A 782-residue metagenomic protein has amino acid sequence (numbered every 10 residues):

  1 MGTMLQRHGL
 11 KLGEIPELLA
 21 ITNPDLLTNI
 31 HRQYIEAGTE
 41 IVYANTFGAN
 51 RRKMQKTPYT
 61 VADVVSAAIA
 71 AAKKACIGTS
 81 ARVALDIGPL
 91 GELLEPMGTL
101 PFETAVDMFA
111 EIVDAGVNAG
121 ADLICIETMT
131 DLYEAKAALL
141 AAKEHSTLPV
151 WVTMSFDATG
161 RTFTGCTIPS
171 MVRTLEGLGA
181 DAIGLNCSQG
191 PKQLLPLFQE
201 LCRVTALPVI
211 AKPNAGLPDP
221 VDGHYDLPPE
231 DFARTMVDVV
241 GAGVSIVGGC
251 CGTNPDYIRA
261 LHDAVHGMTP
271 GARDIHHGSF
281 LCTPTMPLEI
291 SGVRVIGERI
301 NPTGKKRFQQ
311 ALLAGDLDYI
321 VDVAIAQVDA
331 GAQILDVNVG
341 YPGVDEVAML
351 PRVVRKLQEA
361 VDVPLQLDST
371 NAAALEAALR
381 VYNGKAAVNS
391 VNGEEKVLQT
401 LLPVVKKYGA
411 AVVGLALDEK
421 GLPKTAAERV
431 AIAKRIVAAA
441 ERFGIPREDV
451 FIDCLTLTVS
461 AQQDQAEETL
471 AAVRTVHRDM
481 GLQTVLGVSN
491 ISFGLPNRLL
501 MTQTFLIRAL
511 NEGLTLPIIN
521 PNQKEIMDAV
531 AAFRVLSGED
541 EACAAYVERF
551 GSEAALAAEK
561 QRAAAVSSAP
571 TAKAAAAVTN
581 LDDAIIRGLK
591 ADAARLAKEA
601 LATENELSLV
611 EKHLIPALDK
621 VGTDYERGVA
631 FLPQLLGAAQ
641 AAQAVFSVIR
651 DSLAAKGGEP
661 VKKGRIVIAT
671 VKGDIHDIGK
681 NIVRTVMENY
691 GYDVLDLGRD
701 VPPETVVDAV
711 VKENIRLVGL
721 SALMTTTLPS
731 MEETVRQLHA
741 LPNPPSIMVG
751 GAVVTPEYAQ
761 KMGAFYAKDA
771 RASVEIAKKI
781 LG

Functional and structural regions predicted by a protein language model:
M1-G782: Domain-level signal for soluble alpha/beta catalytic cores
